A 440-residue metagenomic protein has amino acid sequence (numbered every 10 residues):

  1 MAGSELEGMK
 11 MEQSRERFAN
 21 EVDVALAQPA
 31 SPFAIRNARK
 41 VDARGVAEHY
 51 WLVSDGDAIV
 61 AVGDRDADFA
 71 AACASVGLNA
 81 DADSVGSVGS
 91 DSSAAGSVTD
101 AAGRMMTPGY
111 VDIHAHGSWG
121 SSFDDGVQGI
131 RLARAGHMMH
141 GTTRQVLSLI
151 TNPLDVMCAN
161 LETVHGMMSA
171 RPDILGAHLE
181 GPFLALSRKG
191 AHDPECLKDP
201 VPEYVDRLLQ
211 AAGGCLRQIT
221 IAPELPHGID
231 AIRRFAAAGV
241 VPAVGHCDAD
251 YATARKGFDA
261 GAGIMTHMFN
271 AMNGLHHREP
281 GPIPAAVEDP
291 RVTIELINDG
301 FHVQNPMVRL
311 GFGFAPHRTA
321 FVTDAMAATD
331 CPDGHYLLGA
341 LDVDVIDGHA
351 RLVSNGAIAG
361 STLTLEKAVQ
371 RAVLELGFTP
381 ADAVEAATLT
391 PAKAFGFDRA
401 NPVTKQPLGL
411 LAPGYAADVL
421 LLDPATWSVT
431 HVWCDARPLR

Functional and structural regions predicted by a protein language model:
G3-N79, V85-S90, T426: N-terminal metal-binding scaffold of metallo-dependent hydrolase/deaminase domains
P29-R36, K40, R44, A70-R131 (+1 more regions): Replace "His-x-His-based motif
A34, G109-V111, A243, F321-V322 (+1 more regions): Residue-level marker for buried hydrophobic side chains located in beta-strands that build the well-ordered beta-sheet
R104-M105, I113, F123-D173, C196-A211 (+1 more regions): Alpha-helical scaffold segments that flank or form the walls of functional sites
H116, R131-N160, D173-A185, A212-E224 (+4 more regions): Divalent metal-dependent hydrolysis catalytic cores, especially in the metallo-beta-lactamase
G136-V146, A185-G213, R255-M268, M272 (+3 more regions): Active-site gating loops and adjacent loop-to-helix segments of metal-dependent hydrolytic enzymes
D206, Q210-C331: Active-site core of metal-dependent hydrolases
P284-I294, F312-A325, T329-L422: His/Asp/Glu-enriched, well-ordered alpha-helical/loop segment that forms or immediately abuts the divalent-metal
